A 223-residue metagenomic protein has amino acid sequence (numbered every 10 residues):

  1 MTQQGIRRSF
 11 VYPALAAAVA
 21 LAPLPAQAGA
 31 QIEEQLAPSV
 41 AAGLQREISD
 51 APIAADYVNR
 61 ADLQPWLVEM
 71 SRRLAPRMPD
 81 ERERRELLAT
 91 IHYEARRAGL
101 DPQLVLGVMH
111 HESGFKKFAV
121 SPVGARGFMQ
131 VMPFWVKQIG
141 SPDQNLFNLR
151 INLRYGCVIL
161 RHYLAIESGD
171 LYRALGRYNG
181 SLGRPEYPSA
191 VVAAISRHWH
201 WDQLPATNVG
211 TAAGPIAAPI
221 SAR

Functional and structural regions predicted by a protein language model:
M1-G5, A22, M70: Short, contiguous, well-ordered secondary-structure segments
T2-A14: Bacterial N-terminal signal peptides that target proteins for export
Y12-A22: Bacterial N-terminal signal peptides
L24-A28: Sec/Tat signal peptide C-region and signal peptidase I cleavage site
A30-S49: Short N-terminal segments immediately surrounding and downstream of signal-peptide cleavage
D50-R223: Catalytic glycan-binding domains that act on GlcNAc-containing polysaccharides
